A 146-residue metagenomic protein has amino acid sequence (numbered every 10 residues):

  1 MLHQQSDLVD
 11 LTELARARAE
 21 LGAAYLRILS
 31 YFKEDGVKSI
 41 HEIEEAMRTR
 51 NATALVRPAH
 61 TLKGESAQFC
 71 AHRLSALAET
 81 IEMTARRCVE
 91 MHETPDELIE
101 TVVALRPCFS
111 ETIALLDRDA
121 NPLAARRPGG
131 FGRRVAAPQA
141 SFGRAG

Functional and structural regions predicted by a protein language model:
M1-V9, Y25-K33, S39, E65-T80 (+1 more regions): Amphipathic, coiled-coil-like alpha-helical segments
L21-A23: Glycine-centered helix-coil hinge/cap
A54-L55, L74: Solenoid-repeat scaffolds in large eukaryotic assemblies
